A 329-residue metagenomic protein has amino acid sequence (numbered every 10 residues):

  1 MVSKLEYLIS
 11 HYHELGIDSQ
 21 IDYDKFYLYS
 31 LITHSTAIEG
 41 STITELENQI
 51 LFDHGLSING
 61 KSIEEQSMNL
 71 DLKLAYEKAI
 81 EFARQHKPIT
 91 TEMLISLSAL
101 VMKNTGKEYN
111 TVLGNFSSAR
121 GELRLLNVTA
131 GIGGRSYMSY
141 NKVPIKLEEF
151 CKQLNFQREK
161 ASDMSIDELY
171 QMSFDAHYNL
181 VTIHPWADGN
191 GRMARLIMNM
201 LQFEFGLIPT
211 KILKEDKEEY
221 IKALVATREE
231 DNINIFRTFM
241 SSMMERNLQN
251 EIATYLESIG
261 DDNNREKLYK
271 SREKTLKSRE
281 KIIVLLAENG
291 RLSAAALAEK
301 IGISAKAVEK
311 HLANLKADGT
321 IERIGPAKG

Functional and structural regions predicted by a protein language model:
M1-D188, R192-G329: FIC/Doc superfamily catalytic core
